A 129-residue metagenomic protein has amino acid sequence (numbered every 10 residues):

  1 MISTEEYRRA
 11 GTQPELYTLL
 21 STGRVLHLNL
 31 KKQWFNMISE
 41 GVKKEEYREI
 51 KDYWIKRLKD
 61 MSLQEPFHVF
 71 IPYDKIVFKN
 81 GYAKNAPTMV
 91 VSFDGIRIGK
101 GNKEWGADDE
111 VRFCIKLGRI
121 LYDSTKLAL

Functional and structural regions predicted by a protein language model:
I2-L129: Structured alpha/beta reader/binder surfaces that contact nucleic acids or chromatin modification marks
